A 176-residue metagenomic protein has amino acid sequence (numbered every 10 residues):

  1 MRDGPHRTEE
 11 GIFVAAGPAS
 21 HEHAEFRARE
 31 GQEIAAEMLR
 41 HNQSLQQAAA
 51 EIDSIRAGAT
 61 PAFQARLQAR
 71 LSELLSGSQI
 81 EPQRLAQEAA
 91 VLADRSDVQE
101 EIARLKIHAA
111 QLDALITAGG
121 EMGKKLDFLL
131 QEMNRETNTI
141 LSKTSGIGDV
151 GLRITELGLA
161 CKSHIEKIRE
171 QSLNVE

Functional and structural regions predicted by a protein language model:
M1-E176: N-terminal intrinsically disordered, cationic/polar leader segments that include organellar targeting peptides
